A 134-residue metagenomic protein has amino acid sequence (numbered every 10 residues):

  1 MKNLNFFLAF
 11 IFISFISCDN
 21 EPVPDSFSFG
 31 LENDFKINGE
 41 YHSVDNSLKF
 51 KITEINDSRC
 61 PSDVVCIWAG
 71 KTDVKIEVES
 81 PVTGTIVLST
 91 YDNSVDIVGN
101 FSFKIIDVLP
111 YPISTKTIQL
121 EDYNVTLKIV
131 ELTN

Functional and structural regions predicted by a protein language model:
N5-S14: Sec-dependent N-terminal signal peptides
I13-D34: Bacterial Sec-dependent N-terminal signal peptides
I37-D45, S94-G99: Short acidic-hydrophobic surface loop/beta-edge motif
G39, T72-V78, V125-V130: Short polybasic amphipathic segments
V44, F50-T53, S58, V64-V65 (+3 more regions): Cysteine-centric segments in proteins
L48-S94: Mature extracytoplasmic domains of secretory-pathway proteins
T90-P112: Short Fe-S-cluster ligation motifs
P110-N134: C-terminal partner/receptor-binding element of secreted or periplasmic proteins
